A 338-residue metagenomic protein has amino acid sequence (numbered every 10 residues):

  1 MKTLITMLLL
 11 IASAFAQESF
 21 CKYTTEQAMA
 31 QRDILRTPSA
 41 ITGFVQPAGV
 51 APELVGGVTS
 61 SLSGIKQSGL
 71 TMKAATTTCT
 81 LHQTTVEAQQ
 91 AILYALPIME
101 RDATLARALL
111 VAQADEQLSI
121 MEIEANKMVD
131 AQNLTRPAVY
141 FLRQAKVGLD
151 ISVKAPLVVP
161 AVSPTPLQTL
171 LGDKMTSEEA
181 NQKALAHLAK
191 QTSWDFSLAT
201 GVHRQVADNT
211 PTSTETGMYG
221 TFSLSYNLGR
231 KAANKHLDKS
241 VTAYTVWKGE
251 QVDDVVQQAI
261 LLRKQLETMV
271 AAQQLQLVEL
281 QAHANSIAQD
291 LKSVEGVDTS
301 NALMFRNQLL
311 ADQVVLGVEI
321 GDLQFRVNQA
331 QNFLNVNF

Functional and structural regions predicted by a protein language model:
M1-L8: Sec-dependent signal peptide recognition, specifically the positively charged N-region followed immediately by
L8-A16: Hydrophobic h-region of N-terminal signal peptides that target proteins for export in Gram-negative bacteria
Q17-Q67, Q168-K239, V336: A small-residue-enriched
C21-K22, E26-D33, A74, P137-Q144 (+5 more regions): Membrane-proximal topogenic or attachment-prone low-complexity segments at protein termini
V45-G49, V55-T59, S68-A75, Q273-Q324: C-terminal structured domain segments
L62-T84, S225-H283: Sec/SRP-type N-terminal targeting helices
L81-K183, Q258-Q276, L291-D298, A302 (+1 more regions): Periplasmic alpha-helical coiled-coil/stalk elements that build and connect Gram-negative outer-membrane
A199-T221, S225-K231, Q289-N337: Predominantly the C-terminal beta-signal and adjacent terminal strand-loop region of outer-membrane beta-barrel
